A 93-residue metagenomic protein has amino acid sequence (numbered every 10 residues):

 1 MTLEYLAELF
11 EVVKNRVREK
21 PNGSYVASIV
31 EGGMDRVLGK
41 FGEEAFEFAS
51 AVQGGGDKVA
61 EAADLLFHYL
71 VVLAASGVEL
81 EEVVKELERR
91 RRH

Functional and structural regions predicted by a protein language model:
M1-A62, L66-H93: Flexible "arm" and connector segments at domain edges
